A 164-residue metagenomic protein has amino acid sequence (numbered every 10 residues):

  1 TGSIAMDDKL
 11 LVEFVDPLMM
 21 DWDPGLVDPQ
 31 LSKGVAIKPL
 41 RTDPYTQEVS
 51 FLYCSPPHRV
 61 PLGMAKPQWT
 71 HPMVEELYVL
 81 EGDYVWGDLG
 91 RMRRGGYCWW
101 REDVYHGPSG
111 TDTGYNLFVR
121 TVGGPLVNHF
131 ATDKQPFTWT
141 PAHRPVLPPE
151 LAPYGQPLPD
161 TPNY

Functional and structural regions predicted by a protein language model:
G2-V49, D133-F137, A142-Y164: A short, N-terminal "cap"/entry segment at the start of jelly-roll beta-barrel domains of the cupin/DSBH fold
S32-H71, V85, L89, E102-Y105: Conserved short histidine dyad/triad with adjacent acidic residue
V74: Alpha/beta-hydrolase fold active-site loops
E81-G82: Glycine-centered positions in the ABC transporter ATPase nucleotide-binding domain
R91-M92, E102-A131: Ligand-binding loop in jelly-roll beta-barrel domains
G95-G96: Loop/turn positions that initiate beta-strands
